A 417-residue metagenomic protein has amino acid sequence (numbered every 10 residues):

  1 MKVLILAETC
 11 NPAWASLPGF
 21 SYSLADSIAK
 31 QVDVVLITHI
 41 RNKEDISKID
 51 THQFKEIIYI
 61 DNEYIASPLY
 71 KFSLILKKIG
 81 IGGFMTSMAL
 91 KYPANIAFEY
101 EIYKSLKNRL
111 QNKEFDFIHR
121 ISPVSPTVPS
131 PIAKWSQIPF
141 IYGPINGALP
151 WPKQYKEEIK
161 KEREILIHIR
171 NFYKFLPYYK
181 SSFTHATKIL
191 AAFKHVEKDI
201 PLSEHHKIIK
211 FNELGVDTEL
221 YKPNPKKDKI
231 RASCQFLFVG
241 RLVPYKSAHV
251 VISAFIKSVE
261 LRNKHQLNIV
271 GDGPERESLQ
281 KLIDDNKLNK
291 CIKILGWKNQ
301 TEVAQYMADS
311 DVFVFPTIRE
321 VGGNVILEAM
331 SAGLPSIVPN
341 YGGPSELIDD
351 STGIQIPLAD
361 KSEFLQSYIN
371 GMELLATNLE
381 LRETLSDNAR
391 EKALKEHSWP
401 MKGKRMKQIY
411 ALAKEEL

Functional and structural regions predicted by a protein language model:
E8, A66-L90, K134-P177: Acceptor-binding helix/loop patch of EC 2.4 sugar-transfer enzymes, predominantly nucleotide-sugar-dependent
G19, C234, F238-K257, P274-Q280: A conserved mid-protein helix/loop that constitutes part of the nucleotide-sugar donor-binding site
I58-Y59, F140, I169-N224: Donor nucleotide-sugar binding/catalytic pocket of nucleotide-sugar-dependent glycosyltransferases
S278-K298: Nucleotide-activated donor-binding/catalytic signature segment of Leloir-type glycosyltransferases, i.e., the conserved
W297-K298, Q305-S310: Short alpha-helical donor nucleotide-sugar binding micro-motif in glycosyltransferases
I318: Aromatic "clamp/platform" in nucleotide-sugar-dependent glycosyltransferases that forms part of the donor/acceptor
P335-V338: Short hydrophobic beta-strand element within catalytic cores of glycosyltransferases and related nucleotide-activated
S345-E373, E380-L381: Change "using UDP/GDP/dTDP sugars" to "using nucleotide sugars
